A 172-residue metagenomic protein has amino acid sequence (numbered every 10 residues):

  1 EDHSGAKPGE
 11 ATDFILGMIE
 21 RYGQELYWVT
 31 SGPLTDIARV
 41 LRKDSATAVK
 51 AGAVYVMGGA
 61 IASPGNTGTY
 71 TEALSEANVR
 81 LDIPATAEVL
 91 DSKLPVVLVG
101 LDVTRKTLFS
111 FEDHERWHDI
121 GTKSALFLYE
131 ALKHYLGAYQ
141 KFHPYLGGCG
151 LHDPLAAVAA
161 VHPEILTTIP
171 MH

Functional and structural regions predicted by a protein language model:
E1-H172: N-terminal acidic, glycine/proline-rich low-complexity segments
